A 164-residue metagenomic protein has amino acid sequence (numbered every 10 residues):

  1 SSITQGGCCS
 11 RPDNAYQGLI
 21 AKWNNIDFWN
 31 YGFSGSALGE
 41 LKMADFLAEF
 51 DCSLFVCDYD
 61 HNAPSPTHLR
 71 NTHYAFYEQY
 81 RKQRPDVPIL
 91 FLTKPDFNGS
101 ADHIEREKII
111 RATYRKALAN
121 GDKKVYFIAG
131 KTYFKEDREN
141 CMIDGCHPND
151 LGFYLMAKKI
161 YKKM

Functional and structural regions predicted by a protein language model:
S1-A37, L41-D51: Serine-esterase "nucleophile elbow" of acetyl-processing enzymes
L41-M164: Alpha-helical cap/lid subdomain in secreted, periplasmic, or secretory-pathway luminal O-acyl-processing enzymes
